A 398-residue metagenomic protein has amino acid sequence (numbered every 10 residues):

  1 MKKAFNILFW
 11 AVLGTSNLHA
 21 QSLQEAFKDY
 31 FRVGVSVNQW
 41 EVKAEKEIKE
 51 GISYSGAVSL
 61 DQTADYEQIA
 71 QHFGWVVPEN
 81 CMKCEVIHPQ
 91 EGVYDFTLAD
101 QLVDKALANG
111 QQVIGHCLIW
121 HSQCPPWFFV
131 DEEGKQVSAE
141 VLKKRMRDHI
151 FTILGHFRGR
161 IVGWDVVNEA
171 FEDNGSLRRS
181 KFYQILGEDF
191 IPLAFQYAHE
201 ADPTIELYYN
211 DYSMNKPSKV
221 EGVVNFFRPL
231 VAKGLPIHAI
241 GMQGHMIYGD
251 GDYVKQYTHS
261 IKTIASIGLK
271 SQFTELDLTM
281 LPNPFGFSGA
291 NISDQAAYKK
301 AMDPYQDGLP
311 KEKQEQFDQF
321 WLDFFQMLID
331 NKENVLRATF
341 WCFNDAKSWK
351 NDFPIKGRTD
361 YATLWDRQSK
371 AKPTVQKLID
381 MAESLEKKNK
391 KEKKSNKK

Functional and structural regions predicted by a protein language model:
M1-L23, K390-K398: Bacterial Sec-dependent N-terminal signal peptides
Q21-Q90, F96-D100: N-terminal pre-domain/capping segments
E25-Y30, N38-T63, K181-Y298: Noncatalytic carbohydrate-binding groove/subsite architecture in carbohydrate-active enzymes
Y30-G34, W75-V77, Q112-I114, I161-D165 (+4 more regions): Structural preference for beta-strand elements that scaffold enzyme active sites
W40, Q71-P89, L98-N215, P282-P284: Substrate-binding cleft and catalytic face of glycoside hydrolase catalytic domains, especially the flexible beta-alpha
A64-D65, I69-H72, D95-K105, H149 (+9 more regions): A general structural detector for well-ordered alpha-helical segments in enzyme core domains, enriched
F128-R147, R178, P217-K233, N351-T363: Short, electropositive alpha-helical surface patch
H156, D165, E169-E188, A194-Y197 (+4 more regions): Aromatic-rich peripheral "rim/lid" segments of glycoside hydrolase catalytic domains that contact and position glycan
